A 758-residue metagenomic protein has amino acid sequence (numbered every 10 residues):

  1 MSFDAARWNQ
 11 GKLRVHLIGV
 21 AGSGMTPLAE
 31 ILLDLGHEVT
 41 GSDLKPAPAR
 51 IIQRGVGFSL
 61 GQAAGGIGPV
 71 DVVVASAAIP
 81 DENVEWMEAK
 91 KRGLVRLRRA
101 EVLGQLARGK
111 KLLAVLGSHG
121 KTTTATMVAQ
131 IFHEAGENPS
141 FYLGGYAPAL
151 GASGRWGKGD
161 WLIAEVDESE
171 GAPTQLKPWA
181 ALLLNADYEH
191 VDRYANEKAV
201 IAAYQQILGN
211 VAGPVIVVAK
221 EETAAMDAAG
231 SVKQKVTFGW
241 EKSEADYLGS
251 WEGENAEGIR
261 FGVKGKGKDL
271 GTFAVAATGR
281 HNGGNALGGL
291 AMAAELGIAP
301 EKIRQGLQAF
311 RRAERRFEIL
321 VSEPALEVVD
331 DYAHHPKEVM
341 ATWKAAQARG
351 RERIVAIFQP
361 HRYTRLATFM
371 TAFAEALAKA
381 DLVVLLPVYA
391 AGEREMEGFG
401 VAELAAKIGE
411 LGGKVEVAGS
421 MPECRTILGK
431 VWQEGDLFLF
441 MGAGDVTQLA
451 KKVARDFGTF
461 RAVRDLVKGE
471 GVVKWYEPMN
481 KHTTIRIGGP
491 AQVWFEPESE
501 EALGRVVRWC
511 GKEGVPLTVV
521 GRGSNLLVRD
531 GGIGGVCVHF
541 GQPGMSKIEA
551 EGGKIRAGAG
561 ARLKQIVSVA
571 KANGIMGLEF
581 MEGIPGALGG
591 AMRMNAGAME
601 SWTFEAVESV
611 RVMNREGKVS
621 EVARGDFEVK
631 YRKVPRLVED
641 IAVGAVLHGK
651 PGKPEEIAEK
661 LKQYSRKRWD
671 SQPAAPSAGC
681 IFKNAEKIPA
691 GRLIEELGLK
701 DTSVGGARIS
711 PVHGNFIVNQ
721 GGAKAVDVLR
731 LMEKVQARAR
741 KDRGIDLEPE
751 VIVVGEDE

Functional and structural regions predicted by a protein language model:
F3-H16, G24, L28-I31, L35 (+2 more regions): Nucleotide phosphate-binding/pyrophosphate-handling subdomain across enzymes that bind or process nucleotide phosphates
A6-G11, I31-H37, I52, G65-G66 (+4 more regions): Phosphate-binding loop of NTP-binding sites
H37-R50: NAD(P)-binding Rossmann-fold cofactor-contacting core
L113-S118, K564-E608, S677: A gly/ser-rich beta-alpha-beta helix-loop segment of oxidoreductase catalytic cores
A374-E434: C-terminal helical cap/extension that packs against the catalytic core of soluble nucleotide-cofactor enzymes
V463-L588: Anion-binding (especially nucleotide phosphate/pyrophosphate-binding) glycine-rich loop and adjoining beta-alpha core
W475, L526, M613-R730, K734-E758: Phosphate/pyrophosphate- and phosphate-bearing ligand-binding catalytic cores of soluble enzymes
G488, F495-E500, L527-S546, R593-A623 (+1 more regions): Structural signature of FAD isoalloxazine-binding scaffolds in flavoprotein oxidoreductases
